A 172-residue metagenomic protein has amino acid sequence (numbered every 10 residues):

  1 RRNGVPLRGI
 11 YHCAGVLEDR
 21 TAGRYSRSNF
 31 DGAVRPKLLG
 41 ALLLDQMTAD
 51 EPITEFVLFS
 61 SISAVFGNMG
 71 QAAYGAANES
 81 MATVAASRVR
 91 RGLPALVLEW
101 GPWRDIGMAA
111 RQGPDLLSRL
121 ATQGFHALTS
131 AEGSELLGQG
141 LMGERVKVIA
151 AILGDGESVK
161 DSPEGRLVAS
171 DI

Functional and structural regions predicted by a protein language model:
R1-I172: 4′-phosphopantetheine-dependent carrier domains
